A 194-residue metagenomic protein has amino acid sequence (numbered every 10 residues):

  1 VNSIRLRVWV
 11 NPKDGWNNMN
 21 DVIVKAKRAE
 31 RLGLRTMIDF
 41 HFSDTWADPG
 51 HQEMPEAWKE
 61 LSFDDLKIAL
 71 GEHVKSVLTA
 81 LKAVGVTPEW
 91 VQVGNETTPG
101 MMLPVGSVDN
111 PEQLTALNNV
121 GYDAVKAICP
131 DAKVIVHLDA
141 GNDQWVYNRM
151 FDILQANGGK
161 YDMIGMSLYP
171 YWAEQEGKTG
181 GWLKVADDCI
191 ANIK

Functional and structural regions predicted by a protein language model:
V1, K13-R28, A69-E72: Aromatic- and glycine-enriched glycan-recognition loops and surfaces that form the carbohydrate-binding subsites
V1-I4, C189-K194: Short, intrinsically disordered, charge-balanced linker/junction segments flanking boundaries in proteins
V1-W9, M37, I164: Catalytic domains of carbohydrate-active enzymes, especially glycoside hydrolases
N2-S3, R35, T87, K133: Residue-level detector of anion-binding/catalytic polar loops
R7, G94, S167: Conserved residues at the C-terminal ends of beta-strands
M19-N20, D48-Y161, A173-A191: Active-site cleft segment of glycoside hydrolase catalytic domains centered on the general acid/base Glu
A29-A47: Glycine-rich, aromatic-flanked loop segments that form ligand/cofactor-binding clefts across common enzyme folds
E30, K126, K194: Anion (oxyanion) recognition and catalysis
